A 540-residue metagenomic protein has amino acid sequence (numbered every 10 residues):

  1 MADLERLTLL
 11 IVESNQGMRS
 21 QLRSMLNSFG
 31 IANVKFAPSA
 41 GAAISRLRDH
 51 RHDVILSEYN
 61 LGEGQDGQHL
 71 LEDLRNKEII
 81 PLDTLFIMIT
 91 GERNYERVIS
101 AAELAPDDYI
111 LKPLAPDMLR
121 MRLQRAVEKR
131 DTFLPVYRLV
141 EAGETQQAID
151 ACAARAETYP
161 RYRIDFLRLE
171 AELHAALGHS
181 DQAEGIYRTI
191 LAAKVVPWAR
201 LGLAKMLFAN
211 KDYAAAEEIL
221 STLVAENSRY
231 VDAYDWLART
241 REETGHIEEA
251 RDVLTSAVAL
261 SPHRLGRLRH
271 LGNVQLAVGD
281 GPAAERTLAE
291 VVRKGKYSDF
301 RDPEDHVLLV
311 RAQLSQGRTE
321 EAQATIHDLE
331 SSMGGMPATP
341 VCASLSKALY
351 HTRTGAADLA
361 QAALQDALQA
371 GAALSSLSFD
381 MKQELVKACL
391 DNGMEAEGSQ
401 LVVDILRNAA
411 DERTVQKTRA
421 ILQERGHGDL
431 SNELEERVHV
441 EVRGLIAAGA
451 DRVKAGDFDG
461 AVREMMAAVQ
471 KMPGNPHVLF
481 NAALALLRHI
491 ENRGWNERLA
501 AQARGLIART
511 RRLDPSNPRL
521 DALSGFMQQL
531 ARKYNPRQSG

Functional and structural regions predicted by a protein language model:
E5-G17, L22-L26: Conserved acidic segment of CheY-like receiver
I31-A40, R46: Short hydrophobic/Thr-rich beta-strand motif most characteristic of the beta2 strand and flanking loop of CheY-like
S57-L74, L82: Conserved phosphotransfer microenvironments
Q68-H69, L82, R93-D108: Alpha4 helix (beta4-alpha4-beta5 surface) of REC/receiver domains from two-component response regulators
L114-L123: C-terminal output helix
V127-L177, D181: CheY-like receiver
D181-I405, E412-T418, E435-K454, A482 (+1 more regions): Flexible loop/N-cap segments at domain edges
